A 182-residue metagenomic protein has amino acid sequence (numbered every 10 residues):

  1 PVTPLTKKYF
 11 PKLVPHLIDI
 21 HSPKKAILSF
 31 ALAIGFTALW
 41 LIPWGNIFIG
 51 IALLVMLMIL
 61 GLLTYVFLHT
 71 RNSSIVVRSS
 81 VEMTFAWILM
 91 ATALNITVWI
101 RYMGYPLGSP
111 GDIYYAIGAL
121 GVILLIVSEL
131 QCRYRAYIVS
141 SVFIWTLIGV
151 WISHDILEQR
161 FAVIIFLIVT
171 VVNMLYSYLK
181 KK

Functional and structural regions predicted by a protein language model:
L5-V14, L175-K182: Membrane-interface capping segments at transmembrane-helix boundaries
Y9-K24, H69-S80, E129-Y134, I156-L157: Membrane-interface helix-boundary motifs at transmembrane edges
S29-L41, V55-V66, S79-T97, L120-I123: Alpha-helical transmembrane segments of multi-pass integral membrane proteins
W40-L53, R71-V76, R101-S109, L130-R133 (+1 more regions): Membrane-interface helix caps and helix-loop-helix hairpins in membrane proteins
L57-F67, L124-L125, L147-G149, I168-S177: Alpha-helical transmembrane segments and their membrane-interface exit regions
V77-A86, Y105-A119, R133: A loop-to-helix transmembrane entry motif
L107-L125, W151-V172: Membrane-interface transmembrane-helix boundary segments in multi-pass integral membrane proteins
A136-G149: Central hydrophobic cores of alpha-helical transmembrane segments in multi-pass integral membrane proteins
